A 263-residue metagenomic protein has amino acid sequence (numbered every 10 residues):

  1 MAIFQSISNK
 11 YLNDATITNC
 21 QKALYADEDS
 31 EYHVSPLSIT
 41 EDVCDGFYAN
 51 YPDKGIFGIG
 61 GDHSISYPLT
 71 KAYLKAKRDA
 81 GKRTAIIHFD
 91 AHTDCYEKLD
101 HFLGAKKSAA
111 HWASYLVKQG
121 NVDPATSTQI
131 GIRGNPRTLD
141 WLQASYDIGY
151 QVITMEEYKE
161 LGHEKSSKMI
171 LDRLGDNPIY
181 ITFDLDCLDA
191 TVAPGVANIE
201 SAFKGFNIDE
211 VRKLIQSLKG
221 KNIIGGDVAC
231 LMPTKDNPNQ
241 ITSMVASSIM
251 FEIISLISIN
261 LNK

Functional and structural regions predicted by a protein language model:
M1-K263: Conserved alpha-helical scaffold segments that buttress catalytic/binding sites
